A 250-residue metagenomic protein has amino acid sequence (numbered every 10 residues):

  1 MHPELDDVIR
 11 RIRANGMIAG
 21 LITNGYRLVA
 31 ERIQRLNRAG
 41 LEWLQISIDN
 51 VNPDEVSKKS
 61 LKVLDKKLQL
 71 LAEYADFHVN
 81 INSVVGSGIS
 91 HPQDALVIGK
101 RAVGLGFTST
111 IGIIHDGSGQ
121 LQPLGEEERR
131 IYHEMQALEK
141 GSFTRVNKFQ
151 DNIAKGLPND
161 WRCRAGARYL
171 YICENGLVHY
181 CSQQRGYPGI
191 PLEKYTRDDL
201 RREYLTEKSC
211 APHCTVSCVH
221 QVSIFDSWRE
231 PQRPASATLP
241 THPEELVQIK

Functional and structural regions predicted by a protein language model:
M1-I22, Y26-E42: Conserved Radical SAM active-site core
H2, V29-A30, P92, L157 (+1 more regions): Structural motif corresponding to alpha-helix initiation and N-cap regions
H2, Y74, E207: Acidic-histidine catalytic/liganding microenvironments
E4, D94, T206: Conserved acidic
I18, Q34, R38-H179, R185 (+2 more regions): Radical SAM enzyme [4Fe-4S]-AdoMet core and its adjacent flexible, acidic and glycine-rich loops/tails across
D160, N175-K250: Flexible mid-to-C-terminal extensions adjoining Fe-S/redox cofactors in radical SAM and related proteins
